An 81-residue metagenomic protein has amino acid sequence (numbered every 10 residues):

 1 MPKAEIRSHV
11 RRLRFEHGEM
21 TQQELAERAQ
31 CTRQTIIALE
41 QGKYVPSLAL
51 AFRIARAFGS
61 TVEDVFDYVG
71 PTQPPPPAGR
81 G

Functional and structural regions predicted by a protein language model:
A4, F15-H17, V45: Short amphipathic helical patch at the helix-1/turn junction of helix-turn-helix
R7, A26-A29, A51, A55: Small-residue (primarily alanine) positions within well-ordered alpha-helices, especially packing/interaction faces
H9-R28: Short basic helix-loop element that most often maps to the first helix and adjoining turn of HTH DNA-binding modules
R11, I37-A38, F66: Key DNA-contacting residues within the recognition helix of helix-turn-helix
Q30-V45: Recognition helix of helix-turn-helix/homeodomain-like DNA-binding domains that insert into the DNA major groove
A49-D64: DNA major-groove recognition helix of helix-turn-helix/homeodomain DNA-binding modules
F66-G81: Short, charged recognition helix plus adjacent turn of helix-turn-helix-like nucleic-acid-binding domains
